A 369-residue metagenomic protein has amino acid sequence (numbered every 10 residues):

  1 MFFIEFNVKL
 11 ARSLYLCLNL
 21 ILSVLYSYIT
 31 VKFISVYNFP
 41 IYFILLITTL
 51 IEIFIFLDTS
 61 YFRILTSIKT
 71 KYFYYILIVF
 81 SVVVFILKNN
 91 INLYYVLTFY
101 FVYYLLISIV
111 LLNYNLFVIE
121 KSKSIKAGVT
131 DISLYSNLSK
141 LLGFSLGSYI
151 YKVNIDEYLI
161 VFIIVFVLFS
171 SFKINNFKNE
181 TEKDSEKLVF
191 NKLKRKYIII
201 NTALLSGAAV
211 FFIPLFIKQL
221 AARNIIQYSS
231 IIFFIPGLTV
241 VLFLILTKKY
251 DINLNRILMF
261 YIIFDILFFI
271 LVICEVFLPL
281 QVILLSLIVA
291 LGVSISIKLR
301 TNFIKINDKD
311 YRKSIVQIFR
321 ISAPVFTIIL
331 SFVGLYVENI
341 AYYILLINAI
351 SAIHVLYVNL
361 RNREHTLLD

Functional and structural regions predicted by a protein language model:
F2-E52, K194-I232: Helix-loop boundary and gating motifs at the non-cytosolic
L16, Y94-V110, L280-S296: Hydrophobic core of transmembrane alpha-helices in multi-pass small-molecule transporters, especially MFS/SLC-type
I53-S60, I231-Y250: Transmembrane alpha-helices of Major Facilitator/SLC transporters
I109-S122, V293-D308: Intracellular juxtamembrane helix-capping segments at the cytosolic ends of symmetry-related transmembrane helices
N137-S148, A323-F332: Glycine/proline-centered helix-kink
E157-K173, Y342-Y357: Symmetry-related core transmembrane helices of the 12-TM Major Facilitator Superfamily/SLC fold
L258-S296: C-terminal transmembrane helical hairpin of 12-TM major facilitator-type secondary transporters
D310-Y336: A late C-terminal transmembrane helix in Major Facilitator Superfamily
